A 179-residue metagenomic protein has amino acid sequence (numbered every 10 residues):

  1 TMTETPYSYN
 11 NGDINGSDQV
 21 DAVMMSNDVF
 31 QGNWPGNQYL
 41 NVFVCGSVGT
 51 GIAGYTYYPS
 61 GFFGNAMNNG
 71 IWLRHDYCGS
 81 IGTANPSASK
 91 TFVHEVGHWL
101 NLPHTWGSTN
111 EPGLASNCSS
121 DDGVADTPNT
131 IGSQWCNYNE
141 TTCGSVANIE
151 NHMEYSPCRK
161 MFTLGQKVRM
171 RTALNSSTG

Functional and structural regions predicted by a protein language model:
T1-W72: Active-site-proximal segments of metallohydrolase catalytic domains
G36-Q38, M67-N69, S87, I149 (+1 more regions): Residues that flank catalytic or metal-binding motifs in active/ligand-binding sites
V42, H94-G97, M170: Terminal peptide-recognition signature
V44-T50, L102-T105, S176: Glycine-rich, acidic and aromatic/proline-enriched surface loops and short helix-turn segments that act as binding
A53-F63, N68-T91, V96-W99: Active-site regions of metal-assisted phosphoester/phosphodiester hydrolases, unifying DNase/endonuclease modules
G79-F162: The catalytic-center signature of Zn2+-dependent metalloproteases
K160-G179: Pan-zinc metallopeptidase signature
